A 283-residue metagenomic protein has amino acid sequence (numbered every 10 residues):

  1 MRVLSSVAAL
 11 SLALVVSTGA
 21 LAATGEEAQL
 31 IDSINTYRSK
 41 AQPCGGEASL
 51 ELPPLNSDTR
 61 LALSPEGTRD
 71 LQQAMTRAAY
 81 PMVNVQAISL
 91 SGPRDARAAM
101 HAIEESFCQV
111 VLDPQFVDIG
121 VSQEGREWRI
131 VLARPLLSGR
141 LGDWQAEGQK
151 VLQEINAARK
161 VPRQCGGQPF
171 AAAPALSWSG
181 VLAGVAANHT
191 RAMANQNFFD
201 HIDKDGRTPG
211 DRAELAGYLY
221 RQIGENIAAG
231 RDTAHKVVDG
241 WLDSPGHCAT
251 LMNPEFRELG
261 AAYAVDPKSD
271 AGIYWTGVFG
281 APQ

Functional and structural regions predicted by a protein language model:
M1-S5: Positively charged n-region of N-terminal signal peptides that target proteins for export
V7-S17: Bacterial N-terminal signal peptides
G19-Q283: Functional surface patches built around histidine and acidic residues
